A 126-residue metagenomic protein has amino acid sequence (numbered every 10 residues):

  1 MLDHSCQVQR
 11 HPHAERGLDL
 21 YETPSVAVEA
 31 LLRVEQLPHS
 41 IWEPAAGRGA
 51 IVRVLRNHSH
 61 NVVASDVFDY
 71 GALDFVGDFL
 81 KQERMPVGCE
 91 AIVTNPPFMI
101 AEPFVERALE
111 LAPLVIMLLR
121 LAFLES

Functional and structural regions predicted by a protein language model:
M1-S126: Class I S-adenosyl-L-methionine-dependent methyltransferase catalytic core
